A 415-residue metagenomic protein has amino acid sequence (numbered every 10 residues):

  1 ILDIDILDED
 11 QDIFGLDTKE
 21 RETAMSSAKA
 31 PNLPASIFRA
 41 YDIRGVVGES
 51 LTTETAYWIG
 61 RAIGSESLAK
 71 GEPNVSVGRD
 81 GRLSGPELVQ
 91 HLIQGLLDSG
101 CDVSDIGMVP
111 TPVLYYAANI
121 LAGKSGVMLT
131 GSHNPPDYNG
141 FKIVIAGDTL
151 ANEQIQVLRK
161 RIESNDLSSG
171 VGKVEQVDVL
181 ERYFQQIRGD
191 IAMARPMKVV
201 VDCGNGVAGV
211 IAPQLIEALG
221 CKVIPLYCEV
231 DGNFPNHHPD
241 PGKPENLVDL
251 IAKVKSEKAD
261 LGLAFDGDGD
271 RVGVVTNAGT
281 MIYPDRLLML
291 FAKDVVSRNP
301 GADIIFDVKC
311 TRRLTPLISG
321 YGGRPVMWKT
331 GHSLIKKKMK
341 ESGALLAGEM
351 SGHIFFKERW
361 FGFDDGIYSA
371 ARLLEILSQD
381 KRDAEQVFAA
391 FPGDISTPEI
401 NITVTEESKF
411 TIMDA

Functional and structural regions predicted by a protein language model:
L2-L92, D98-S99, V177-M197: An N-terminal, well-structured beta->alpha segment
A69, P73-Y138, Q185, Q214-V275: N-terminal small/polar loop signature for handling phosphorylated ligands or for N-terminal nucleophile
E72-D80, S104, K198-V200, A302-V308 (+1 more regions): Short glycine-rich phosphate-binding loop at a beta-alpha junction
V103-P112, M281-P284, F306-D307, W328: Active-site nucleophile and cofactor-binding loops and adjacent substrate-binding regions of central metabolic enzymes
K124-Y138, V254-T276, M281, R324-D365: Glycine-rich phosphate-binding loop
P136-D137, I143-N152, K160, S169 (+3 more regions): Replace "Mg2+/Mn2+-dependent" with "divalent metal-dependent
N139-E257: Gly/Ser/Thr-enriched, mixed-charge loops and adjacent short helices that form phosphate/oxyanion-binding elements
N299-A415: Phosphate-binding and adjacent anionic-ligand microenvironments
